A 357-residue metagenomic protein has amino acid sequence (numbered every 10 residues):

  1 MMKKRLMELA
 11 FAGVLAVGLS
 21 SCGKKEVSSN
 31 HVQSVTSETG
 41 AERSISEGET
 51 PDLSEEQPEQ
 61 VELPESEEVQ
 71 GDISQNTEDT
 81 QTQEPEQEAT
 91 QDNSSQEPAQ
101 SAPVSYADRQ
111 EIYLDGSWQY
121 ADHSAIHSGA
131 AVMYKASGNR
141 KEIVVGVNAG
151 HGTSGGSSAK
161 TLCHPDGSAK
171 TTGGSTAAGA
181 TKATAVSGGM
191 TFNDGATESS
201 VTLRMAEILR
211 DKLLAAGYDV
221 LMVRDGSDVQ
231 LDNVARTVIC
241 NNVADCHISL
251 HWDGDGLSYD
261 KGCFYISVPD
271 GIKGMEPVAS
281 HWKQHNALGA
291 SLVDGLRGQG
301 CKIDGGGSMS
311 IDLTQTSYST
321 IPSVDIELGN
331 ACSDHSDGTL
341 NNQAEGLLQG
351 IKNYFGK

Functional and structural regions predicted by a protein language model:
K3-A10, A16-K357: Catalytic-site microenvironment of enzymes that process N-acetyl-hexosamine-containing cell-wall polysaccharides
